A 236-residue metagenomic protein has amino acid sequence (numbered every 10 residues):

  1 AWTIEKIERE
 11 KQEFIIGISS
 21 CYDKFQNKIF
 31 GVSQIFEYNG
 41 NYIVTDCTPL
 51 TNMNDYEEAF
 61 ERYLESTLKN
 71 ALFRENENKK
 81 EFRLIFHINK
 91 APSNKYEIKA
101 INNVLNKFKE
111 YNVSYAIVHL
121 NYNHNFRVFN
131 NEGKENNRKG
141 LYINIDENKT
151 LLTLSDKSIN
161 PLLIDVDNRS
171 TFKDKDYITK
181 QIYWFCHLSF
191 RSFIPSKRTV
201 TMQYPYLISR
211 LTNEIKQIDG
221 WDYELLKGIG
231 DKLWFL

Functional and structural regions predicted by a protein language model:
A1-L236: Long, contiguous domain-sized segments
